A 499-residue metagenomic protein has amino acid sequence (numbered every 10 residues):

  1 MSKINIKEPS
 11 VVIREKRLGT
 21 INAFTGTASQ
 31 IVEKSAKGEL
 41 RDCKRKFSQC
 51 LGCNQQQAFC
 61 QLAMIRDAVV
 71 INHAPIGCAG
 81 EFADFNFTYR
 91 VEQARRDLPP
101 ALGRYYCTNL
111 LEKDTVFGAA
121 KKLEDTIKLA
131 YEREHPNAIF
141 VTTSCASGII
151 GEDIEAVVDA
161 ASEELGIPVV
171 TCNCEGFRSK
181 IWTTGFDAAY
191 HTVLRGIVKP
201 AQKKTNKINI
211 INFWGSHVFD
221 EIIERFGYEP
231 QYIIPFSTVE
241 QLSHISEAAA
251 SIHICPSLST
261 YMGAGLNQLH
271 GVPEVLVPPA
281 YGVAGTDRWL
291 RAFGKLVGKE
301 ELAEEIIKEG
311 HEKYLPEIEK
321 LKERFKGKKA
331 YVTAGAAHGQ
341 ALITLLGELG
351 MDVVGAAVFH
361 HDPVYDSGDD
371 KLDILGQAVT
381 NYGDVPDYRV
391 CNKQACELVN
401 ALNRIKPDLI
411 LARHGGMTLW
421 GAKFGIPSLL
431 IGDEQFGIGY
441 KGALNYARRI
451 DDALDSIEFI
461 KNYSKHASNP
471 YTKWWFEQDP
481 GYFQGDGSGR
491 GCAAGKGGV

Functional and structural regions predicted by a protein language model:
M1-V499: An N-terminal assembly and electron-transfer interface module characteristic of large anaerobic redox and radical
